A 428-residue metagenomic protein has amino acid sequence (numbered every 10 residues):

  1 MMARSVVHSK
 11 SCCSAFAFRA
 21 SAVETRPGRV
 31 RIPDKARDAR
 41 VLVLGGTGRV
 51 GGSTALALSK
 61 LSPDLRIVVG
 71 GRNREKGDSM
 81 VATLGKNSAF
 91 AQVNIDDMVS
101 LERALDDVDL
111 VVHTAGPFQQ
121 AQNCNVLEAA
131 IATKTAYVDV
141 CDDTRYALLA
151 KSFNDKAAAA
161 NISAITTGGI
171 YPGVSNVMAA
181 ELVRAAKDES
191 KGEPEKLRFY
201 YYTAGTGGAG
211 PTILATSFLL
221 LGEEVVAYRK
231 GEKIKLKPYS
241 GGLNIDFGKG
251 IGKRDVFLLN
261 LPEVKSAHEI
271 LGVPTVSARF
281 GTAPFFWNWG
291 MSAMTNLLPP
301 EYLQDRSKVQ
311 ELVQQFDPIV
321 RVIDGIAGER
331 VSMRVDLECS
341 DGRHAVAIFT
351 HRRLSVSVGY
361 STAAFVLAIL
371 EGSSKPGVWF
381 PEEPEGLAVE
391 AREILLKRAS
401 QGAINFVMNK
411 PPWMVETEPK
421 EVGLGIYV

Functional and structural regions predicted by a protein language model:
M1-A22: N-terminal chloroplast transit peptides
S21-R29, D34, R184-V428: C-terminal catalytic/substrate-binding lobe primarily of soluble NAD(P)-dependent oxidoreductases
A39-S62: N-terminal Rossmann NAD(P)H-binding glycine-rich loop of SDR-like oxidoreductase domains
R66-V68: Short beta-strand element of Class I
G70-R74, N94-I95: N-terminal Rossmann-fold cofactor-binding loop
S79-S88: Short, conserved SAM-binding/catalytic segment of Class I S-adenosyl-L-methionine-dependent methyltransferases
A91-A121: Conserved Rossmann-fold cofactor-binding substructure of NAD(P)-dependent oxidoreductases
V140-S163: Rossmann-fold NAD(P)-binding glycine/threonine-rich loop
